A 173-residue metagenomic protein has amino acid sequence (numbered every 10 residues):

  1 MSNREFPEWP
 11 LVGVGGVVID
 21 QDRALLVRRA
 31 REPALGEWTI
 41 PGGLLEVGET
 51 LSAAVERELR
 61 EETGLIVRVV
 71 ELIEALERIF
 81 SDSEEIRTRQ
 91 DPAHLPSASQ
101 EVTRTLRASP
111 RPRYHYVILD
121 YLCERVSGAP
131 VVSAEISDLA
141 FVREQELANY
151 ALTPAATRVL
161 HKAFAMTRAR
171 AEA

Functional and structural regions predicted by a protein language model:
S2-A24, L44: Conserved N-terminal beta-strand and adjoining loop/helix that marks the start of the Nudix/MutT-like hydrolase domain
F6-P10, E37, R111-V117, I136: A generic structural micro-feature
G16, L72, D120-C123: A structural signal for short, well-ordered beta-strand segments
V18-I19, L26, C123-R125, F141: Conserved hydrophobic "DFG−1" position in protein kinase catalytic cores
R23-E61, L65: Conserved Nudix-box catalytic region and its N-terminal flanking loop in Nudix hydrolases and closely related
I66-A75: A short coil-to-beta-strand element that immediately follows conserved catalytic motifs
R78-R87, D91-P96, V102-A129: Active-site-adjacent beta-strand/loop module that shapes the phosphate/pyrophosphate-binding cleft
D120-L122, V131-A163: NUDIX/MutT-family hydrolases
